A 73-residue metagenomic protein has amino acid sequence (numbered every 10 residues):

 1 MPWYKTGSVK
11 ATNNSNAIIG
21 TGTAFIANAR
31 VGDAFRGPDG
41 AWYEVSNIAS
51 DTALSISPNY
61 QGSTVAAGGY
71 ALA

Functional and structural regions predicted by a protein language model:
M1-I56, S63-A67: Autoprocessing Asn-cyclization modules and mimics
A67-A73: Glycine- and charge-enriched low-complexity intrinsically disordered segments
